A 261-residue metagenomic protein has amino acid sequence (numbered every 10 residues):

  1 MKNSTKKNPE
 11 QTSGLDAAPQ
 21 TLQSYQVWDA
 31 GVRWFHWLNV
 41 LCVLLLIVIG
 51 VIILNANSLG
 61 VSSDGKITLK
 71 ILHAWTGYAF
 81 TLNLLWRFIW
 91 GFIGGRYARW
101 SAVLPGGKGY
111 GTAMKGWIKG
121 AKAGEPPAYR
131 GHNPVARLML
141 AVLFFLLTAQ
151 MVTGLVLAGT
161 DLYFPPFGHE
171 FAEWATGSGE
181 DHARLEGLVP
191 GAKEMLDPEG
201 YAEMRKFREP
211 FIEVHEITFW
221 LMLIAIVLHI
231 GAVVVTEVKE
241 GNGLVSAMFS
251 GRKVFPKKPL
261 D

Functional and structural regions predicted by a protein language model:
M1-D261: Membrane-embedded alpha-helical bundles that constitute the cytochrome b-like, heme-associated redox core of multi-pass
